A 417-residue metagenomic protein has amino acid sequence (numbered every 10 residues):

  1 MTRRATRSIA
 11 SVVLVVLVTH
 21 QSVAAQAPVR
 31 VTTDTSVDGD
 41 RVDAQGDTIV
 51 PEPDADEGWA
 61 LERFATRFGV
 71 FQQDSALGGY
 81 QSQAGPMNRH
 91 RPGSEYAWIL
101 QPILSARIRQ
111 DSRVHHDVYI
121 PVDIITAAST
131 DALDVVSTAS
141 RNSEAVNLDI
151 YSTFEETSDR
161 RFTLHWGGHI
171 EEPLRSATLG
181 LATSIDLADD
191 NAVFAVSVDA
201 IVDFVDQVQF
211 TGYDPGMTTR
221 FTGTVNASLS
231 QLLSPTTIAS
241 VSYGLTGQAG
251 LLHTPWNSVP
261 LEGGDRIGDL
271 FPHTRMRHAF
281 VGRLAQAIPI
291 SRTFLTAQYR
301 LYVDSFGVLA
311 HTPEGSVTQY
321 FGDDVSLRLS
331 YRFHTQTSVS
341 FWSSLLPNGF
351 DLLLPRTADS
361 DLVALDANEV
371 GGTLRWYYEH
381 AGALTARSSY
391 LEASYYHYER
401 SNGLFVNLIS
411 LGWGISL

Functional and structural regions predicted by a protein language model:
A25-R107, I409: Short glycine/proline- and aromatic-enriched beta-strand/turn motifs that initiate or cap beta-hairpins
V50-E62, I108-H115, T157-D159, A188-V193 (+5 more regions): Short loop/turn motifs that connect adjacent beta-strands in outer-membrane beta-barrel proteins
E62-T66, H116-V118, R160-L164, A192-V196 (+7 more regions): Transmembrane beta-strands of outer-membrane beta-barrel proteins
F68-D74, V122-T126, W166-E172, I185-L187 (+9 more regions): Transmembrane beta-strands of outer-membrane beta-barrel pores
A76-N88, Y119, S129-V135, G167 (+6 more regions): Outer-membrane beta-barrel translocator domains and adjoining extracellular loop/strand segments of Gram-negative
Y96-P102, N142-L148, R175-L179, T219-V225 (+4 more regions): Residues that define the transmembrane beta-barrel architecture of outer-membrane proteins
L104-I108, L148-F154, L181-I185, A227-Q231 (+6 more regions): Residues on the lipid-exposed face of transmembrane beta-strands in outer-membrane beta-barrel proteins
V135-T138, T246-Q248, L252-A285, Y302-E314 (+3 more regions): Outer membrane beta-barrel transmembrane domains
